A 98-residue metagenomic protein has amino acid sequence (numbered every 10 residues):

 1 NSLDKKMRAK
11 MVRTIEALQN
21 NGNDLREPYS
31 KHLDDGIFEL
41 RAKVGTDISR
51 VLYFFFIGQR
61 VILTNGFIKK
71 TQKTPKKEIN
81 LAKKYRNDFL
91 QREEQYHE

Functional and structural regions predicted by a protein language model:
N1-I48, I57-V61, I68-E98: Basic, Lys/Arg-enriched alpha-helical interface segments
V51: Portal/gating segments that form or line small-molecule/metal binding sites
F54: Conserved Hanks-type protein kinase catalytic core
